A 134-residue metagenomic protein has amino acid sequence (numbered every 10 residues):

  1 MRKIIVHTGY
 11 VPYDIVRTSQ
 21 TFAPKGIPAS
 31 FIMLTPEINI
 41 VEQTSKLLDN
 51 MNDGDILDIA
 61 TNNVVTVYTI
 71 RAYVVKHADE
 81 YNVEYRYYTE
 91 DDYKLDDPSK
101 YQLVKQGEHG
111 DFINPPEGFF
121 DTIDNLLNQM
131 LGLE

Functional and structural regions predicted by a protein language model:
M1-A29, S45-D49, G54, V65-E134: RecA-like P-loop NTPase motor core
I32: C-terminal catalytic-base region of ester-bond hydrolases, centering on the histidine of the charge-relay
T35-I38: S-adenosylmethionine-dependent methyltransferases
I40-Q43: Intrinsically disordered, Ser/Thr/Pro-rich regulatory regions of eukaryotic transcription factors and other regulatory
I56-T61: Structural recognition of the conserved hydrophobic beta-strand(s) that form the central parallel beta-sheet of P-loop
